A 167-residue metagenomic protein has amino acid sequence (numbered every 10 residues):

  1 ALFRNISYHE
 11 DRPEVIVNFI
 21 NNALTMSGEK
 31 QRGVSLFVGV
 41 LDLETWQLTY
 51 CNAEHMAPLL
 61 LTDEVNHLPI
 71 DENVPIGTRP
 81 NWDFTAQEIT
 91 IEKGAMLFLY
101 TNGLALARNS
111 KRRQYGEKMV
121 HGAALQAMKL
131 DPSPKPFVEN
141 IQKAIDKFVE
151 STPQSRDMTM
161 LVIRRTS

Functional and structural regions predicted by a protein language model:
F3-S167: Conserved subregion of the PPM/PP2C metallophosphatase catalytic domain
